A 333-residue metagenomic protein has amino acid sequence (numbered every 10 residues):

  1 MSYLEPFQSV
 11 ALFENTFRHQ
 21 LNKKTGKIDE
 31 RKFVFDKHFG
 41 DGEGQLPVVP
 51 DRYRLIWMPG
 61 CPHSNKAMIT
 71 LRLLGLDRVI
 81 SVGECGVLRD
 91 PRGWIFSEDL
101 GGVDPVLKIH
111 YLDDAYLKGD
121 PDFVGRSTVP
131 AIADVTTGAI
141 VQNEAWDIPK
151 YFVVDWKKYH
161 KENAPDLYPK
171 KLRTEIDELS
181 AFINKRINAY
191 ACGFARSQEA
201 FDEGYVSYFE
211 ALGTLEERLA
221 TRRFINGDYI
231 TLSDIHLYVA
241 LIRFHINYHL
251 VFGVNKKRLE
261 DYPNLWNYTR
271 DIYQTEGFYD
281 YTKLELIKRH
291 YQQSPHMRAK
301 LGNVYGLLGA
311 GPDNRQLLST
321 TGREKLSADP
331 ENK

Functional and structural regions predicted by a protein language model:
M1-K333: C-terminal alpha-helical interaction module
